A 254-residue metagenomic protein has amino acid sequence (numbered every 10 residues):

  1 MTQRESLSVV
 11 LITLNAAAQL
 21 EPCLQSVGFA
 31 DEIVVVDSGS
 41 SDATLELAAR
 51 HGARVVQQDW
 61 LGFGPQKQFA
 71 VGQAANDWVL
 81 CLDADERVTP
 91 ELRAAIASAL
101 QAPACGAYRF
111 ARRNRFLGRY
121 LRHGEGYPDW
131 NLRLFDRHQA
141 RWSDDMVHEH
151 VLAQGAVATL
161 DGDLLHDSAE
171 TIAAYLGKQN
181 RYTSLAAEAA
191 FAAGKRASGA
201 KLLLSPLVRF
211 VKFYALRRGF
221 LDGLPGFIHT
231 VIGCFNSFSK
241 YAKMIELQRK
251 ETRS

Functional and structural regions predicted by a protein language model:
M1-S26: N-proximal low-complexity "stem/linker" segments adjacent to membrane-targeting elements
L11, A30-G39, V56, A84: Short beta-strand/loop segment that forms part of the nucleotide-sugar
A18-E21, D42-H51, E91-L92: Acidic helix N-cap motif at the loop->helix transition within catalytic regions of sugar-transfer enzymes
S26, D37-L47, D83: A conserved acidic beta->alpha catalytic loop
A30-D31, G52, A74-N76, Q154: Short, well-ordered alpha-helix to beta-strand connector turns
S38, Q58, N76, D83-E86 (+2 more regions): Short acidic donor-binding/metal-coordinating loop in glycosyltransferase active sites
L45-Q73: Conserved donor nucleotide-binding strand/loop of the catalytic core
P65-V71, D77-W78, T89-S254: Catalytic-site signature of metal-activated, phosphate-bearing donor transferases, centered on the GT-A/GT-A-like
